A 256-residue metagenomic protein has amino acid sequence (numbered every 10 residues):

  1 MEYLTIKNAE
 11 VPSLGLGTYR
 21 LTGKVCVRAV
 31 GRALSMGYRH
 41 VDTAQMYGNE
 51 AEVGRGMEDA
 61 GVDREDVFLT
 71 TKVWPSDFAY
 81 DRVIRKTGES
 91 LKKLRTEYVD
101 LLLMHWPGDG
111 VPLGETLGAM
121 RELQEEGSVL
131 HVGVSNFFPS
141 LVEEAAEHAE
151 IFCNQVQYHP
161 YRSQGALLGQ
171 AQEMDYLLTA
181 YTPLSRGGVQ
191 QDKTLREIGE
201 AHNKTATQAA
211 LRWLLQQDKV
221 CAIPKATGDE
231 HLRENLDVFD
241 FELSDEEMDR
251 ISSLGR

Functional and structural regions predicted by a protein language model:
M1-L4, A51, R55-M57, K86-E89 (+3 more regions): Alpha-helical scaffolding within the catalytic cores of extracellular/periplasmic polymer-degrading hydrolases
M1-V67, R250: N-terminal binding-site loop/beta-alpha segment at the start of enzyme catalytic domains that lines or forms
T5-I6, G54-D66, G88-E97, Q124 (+2 more regions): Acidic (Asp/Glu)-rich catalytic clusters
L21-K24, D42-E52, S76-D81, D109-P112 (+2 more regions): Acidic-and-aromatic substrate-binding clefts and catalytic sites of carbohydrate-active enzymes
L21-L34, A79-L94, F138-V142, R162-S163: Short, acidic/polar
D63-V67, E97-L102, L130-H131, T207 (+1 more regions): Short acidic capping loops at alpha-helix termini that bridge into adjacent secondary structure
K72-R121: Glycine/small-residue-rich loop that forms an oxyanion/phosphate-binding "nest" at active or ligand-binding sites
P107-R256: Beta/alpha (TIM)-barrel catalytic core signal, keyed to glycine-rich beta->alpha loops juxtaposed to Asp/Glu that bind
